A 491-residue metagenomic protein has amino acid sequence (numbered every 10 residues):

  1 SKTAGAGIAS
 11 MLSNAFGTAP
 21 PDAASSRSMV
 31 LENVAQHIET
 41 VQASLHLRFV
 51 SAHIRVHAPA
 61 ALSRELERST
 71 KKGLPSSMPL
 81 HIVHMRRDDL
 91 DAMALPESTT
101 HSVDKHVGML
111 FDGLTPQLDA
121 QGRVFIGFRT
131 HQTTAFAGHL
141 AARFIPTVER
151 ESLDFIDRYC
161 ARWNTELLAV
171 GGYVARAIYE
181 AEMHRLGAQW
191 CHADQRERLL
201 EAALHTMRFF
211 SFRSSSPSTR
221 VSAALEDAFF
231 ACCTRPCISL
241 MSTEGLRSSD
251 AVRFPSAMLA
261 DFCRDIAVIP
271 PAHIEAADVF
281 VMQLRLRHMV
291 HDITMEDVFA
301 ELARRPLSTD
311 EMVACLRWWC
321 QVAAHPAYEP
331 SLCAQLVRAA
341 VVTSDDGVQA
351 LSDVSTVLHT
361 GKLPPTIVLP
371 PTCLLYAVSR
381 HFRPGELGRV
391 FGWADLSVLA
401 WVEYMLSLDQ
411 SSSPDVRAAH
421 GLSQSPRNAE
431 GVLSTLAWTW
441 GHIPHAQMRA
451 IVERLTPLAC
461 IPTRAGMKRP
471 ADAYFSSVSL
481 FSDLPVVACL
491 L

Functional and structural regions predicted by a protein language model:
S1-L491: GHKL/Bergerat-fold ATPase module
